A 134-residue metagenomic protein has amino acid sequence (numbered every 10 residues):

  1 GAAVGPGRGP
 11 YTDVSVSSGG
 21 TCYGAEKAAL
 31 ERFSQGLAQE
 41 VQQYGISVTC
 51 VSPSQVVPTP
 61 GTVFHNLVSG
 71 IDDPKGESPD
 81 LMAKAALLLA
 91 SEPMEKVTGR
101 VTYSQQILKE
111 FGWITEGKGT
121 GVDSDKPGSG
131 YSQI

Functional and structural regions predicted by a protein language model:
G1-Q43, P53-V57: Catalytic loop of short-chain dehydrogenase/reductase
T12-S15, T62-I71: Short glycine/proline- and charge-enriched loop/turn segments that cap or connect secondary-structure elements
V16, T59-T62, E110-G112: Generic domain-boundary/flexible-linker signal
C22-E26, V63-H65, G76-D80: Short linear motifs at secondary-structure transitions and domain/linker junctions
L30-S47, G76-L88: Generic detector of contiguous secondary-structure segments
I46, S52-N66: Short beta-loop-alpha junction of Rossmann-like oxidoreductase domains
C50-V51, L67-I134: C-terminal helical subdomain
